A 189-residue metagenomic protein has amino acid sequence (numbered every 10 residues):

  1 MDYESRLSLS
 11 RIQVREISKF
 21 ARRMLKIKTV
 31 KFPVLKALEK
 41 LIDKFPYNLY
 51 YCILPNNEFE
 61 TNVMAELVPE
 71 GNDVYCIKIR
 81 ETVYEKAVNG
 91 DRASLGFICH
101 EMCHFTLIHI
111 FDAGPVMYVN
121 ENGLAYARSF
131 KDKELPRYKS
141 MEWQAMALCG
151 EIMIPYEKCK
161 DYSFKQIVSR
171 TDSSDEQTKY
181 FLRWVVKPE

Functional and structural regions predicted by a protein language model:
M1-E189: Active-site hotspot residues in diverse enzymes, especially metal/ion-binding acidic/histidine motifs
